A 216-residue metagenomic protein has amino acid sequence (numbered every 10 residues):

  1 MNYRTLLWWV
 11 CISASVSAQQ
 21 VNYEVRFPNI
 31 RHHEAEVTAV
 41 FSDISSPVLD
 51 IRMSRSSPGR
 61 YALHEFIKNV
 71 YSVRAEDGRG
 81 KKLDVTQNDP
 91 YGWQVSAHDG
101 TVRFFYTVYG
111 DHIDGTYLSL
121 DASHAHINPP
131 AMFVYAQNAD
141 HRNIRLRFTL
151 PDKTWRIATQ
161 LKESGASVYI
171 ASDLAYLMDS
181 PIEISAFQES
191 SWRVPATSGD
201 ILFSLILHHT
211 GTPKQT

Functional and structural regions predicted by a protein language model:
M1-Y3: N-terminal secretory signal peptides that target proteins for export/translocation
T5-A14: Sec-dependent N-terminal signal peptides
S15-S17, L161: Serine/proline-rich low-complexity intrinsically disordered segments, especially terminal tails, linkers
Q19-S56: Early extracytoplasmic/domain-onset interaction patches
P28, V40, L63-S72, E76 (+1 more regions): Non-catalytic architectural context of zinc metalloproteases
S56-G59, N88: N-terminal post-signal-peptidase region of extra-cytosolic proteins
